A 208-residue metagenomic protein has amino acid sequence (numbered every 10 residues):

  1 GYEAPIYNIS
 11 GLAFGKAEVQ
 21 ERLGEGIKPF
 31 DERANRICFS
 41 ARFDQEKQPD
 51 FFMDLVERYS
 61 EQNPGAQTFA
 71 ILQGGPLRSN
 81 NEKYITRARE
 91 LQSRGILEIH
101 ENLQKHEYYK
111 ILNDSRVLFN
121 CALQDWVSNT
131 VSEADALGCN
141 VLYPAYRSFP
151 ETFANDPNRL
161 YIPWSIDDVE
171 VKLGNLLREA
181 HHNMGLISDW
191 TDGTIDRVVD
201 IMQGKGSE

Functional and structural regions predicted by a protein language model:
G1-G26: Donor nucleotide-sugar binding/catalytic pocket of nucleotide-sugar-dependent glycosyltransferases
G26-K47, M53-R58: Conserved donor-binding/catalytic core segment of Leloir-type glycosyltransferases
Q67-I85, E101: Glycosyltransferase donor-sugar binding loop
S79-E82, R94-Q104, I111: Active-site donor-binding acidic/aromatic loop of nucleotide-activated sugar and phosphosugar transferases involved
A122-Q124: Aromatic "clamp/platform" in nucleotide-sugar-dependent glycosyltransferases that forms part of the donor/acceptor
N140-Y143: Short hydrophobic beta-strand element within catalytic cores of glycosyltransferases and related nucleotide-activated
P150-N175: Change "using UDP/GDP/dTDP sugars" to "using nucleotide sugars
W164, G174-E208: A charged, aromatic-enriched C-terminal amphipathic alpha-helix characteristic of glycosyltransferases across folds
